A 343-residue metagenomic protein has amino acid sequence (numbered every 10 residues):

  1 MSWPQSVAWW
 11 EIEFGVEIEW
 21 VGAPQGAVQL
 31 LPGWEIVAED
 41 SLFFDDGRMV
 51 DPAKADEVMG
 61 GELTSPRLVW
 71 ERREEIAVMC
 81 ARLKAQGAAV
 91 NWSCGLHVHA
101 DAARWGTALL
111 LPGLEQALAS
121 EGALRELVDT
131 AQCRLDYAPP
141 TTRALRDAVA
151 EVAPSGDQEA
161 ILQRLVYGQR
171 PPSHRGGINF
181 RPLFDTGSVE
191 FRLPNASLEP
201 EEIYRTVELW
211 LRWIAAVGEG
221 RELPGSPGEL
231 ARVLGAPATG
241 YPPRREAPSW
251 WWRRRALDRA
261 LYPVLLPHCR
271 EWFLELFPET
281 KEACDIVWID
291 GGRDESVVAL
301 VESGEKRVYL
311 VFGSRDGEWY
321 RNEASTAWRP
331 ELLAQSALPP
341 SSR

Functional and structural regions predicted by a protein language model:
M1-A89, R104-R343: C-terminal accessory/tail domains of diverse enzymes
G95: RNA-binding basic/glycine-rich loop and surface signature characteristic of RAMP-family CRISPR effectors
